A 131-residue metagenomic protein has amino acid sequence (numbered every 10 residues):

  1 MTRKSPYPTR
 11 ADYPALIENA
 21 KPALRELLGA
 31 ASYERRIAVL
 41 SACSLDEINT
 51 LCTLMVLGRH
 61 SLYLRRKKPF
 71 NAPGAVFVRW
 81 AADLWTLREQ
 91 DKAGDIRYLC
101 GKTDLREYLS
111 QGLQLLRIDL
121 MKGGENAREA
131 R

Functional and structural regions predicted by a protein language model:
M1-A30: Short terminal alpha-helical segments
R3-K4, P8, A42-C43, K68-V78: Extracellular or exported targeting regions of proteins
T9, A20-A23, N49, T86 (+2 more regions): Membrane-topology and secretion signals of cell-surface/extracellular proteins
A30-Y33, P73: Eukaryotic interaction-scaffold segments
E34-A42: Short secondary-structure capping micro-motifs at structural edges
E47-H60: Short, hydrophobic/amphipathic alpha-helical patches that form generic packing surfaces within helical domains
G58-N71: Short helix-capping/linker segments at secondary-structure and domain boundaries
W80-E129: Helix-rich interaction surfaces within compact, conserved domain-sized segments that mediate assembly or partner
